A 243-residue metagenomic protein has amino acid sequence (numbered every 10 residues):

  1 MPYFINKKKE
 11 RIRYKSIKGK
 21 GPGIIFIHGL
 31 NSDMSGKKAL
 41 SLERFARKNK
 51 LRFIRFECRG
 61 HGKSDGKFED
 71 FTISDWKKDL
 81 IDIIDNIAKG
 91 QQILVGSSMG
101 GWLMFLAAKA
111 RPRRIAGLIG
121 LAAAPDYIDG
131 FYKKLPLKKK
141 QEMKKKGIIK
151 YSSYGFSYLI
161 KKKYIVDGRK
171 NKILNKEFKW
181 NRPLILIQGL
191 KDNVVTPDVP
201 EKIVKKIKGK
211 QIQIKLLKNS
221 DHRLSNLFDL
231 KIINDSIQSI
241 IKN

Functional and structural regions predicted by a protein language model:
M1-K18: N-terminal cap/lid segment of alpha/beta-hydrolase-fold proteins
A39, E43-D65: Conserved alpha/beta-hydrolase
A39, R182, T196-K205: Short alpha-helix in the alpha/beta-hydrolase fold that links the catalytic acid
G62-I87: Catalytic nucleophile-loop/oxyanion-hole region of alpha/beta-hydrolase and closely related hydrolase-like folds
R113-I160: Hydrolase active-site cap/lid region
W180, L186-Q188, D192: Short beta-strand/loop motif that positions the catalytic acidic residue of the alpha/beta-hydrolase fold
K191-V195, H222-R223: Acidic catalytic loop of the alpha/beta-hydrolase fold
S220-I232: Catalytic histidine-centered segment of alpha/beta-hydrolase-like enzymes
